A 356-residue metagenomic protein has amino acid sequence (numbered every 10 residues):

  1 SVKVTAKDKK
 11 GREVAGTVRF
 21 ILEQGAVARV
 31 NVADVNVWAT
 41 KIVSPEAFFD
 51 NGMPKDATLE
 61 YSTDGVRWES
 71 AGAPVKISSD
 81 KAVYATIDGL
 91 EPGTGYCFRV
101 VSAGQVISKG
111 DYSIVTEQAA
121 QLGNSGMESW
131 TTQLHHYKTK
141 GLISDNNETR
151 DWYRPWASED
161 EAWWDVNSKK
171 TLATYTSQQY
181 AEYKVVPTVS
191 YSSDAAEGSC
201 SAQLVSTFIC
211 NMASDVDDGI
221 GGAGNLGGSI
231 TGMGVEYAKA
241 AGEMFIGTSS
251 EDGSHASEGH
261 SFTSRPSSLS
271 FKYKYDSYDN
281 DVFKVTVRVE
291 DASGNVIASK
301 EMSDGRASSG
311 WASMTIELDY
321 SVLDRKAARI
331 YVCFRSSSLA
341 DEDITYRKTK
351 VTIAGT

Functional and structural regions predicted by a protein language model:
V2-V4, F98: Hydrophobic beta-strand segments within extracellular beta-sandwich modules
V14-V18, P92, A103-A120: Extracellular fibronectin type III
E46-S70, D279-F283, R325-A328: Solvent-exposed loop/turn segments flanking beta-strands in beta-repeat/beta-sandwich domains
A82, A292-G355: Extracellular carbohydrate recognition and processing domains and analogous Trp-centered ligand-binding platforms
T94-V100: Short beta-strand segments enriched for Tyr within beta-sheet-rich domains, predominantly fibronectin type III
K109-Y180: Extracellular carbohydrate-recognition regions
T116-A119, G123, K239, M244-S250 (+2 more regions): Extracellular ligand-binding interfaces
S193-M212: Short carbohydrate-recognition loop motifs
